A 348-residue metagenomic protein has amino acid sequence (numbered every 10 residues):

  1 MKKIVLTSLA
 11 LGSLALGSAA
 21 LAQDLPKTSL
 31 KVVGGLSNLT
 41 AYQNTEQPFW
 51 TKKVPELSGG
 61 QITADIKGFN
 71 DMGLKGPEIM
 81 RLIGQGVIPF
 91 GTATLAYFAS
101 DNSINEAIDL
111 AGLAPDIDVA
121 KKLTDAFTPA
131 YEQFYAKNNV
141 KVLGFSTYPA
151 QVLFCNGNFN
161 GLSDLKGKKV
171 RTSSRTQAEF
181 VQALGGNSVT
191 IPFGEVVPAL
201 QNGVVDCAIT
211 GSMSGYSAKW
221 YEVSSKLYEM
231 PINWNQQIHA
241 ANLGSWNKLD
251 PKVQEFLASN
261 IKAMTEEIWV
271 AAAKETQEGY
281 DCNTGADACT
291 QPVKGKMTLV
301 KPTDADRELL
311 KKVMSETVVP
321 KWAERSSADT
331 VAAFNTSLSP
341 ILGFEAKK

Functional and structural regions predicted by a protein language model:
M1-S8: Bacterial N-terminal signal peptides that target proteins for export
S8-L16: Bacterial N-terminal signal peptides
S13-L14, Y42, F127: Single-residue recognition of alpha-helix boundary sites
L16-A22: Sec/Tat signal peptide C-region and signal peptidase I cleavage site
G17, Y131, T265-E267: A short hydrophobic/aromatic micro-motif that marks alpha-helical segments and, especially, helix-coil
Q23-V119, Y135-N138, V142-K348: N-terminal secretory/targeting leader peptides
K121-A130: Signature of the catalytic double-stranded beta-helix
